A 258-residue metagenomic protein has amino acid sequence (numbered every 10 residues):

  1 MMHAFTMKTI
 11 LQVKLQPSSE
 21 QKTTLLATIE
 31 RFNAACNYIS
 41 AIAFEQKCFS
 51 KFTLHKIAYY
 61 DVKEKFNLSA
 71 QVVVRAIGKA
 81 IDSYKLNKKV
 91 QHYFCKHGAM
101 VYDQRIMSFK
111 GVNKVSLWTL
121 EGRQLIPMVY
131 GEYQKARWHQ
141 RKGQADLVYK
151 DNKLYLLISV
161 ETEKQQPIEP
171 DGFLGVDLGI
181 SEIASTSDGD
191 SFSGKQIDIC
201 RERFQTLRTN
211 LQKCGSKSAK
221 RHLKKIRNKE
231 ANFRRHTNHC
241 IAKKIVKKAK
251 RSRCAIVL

Functional and structural regions predicted by a protein language model:
M1-L258: Nucleic-acid substrate recognition interfaces
